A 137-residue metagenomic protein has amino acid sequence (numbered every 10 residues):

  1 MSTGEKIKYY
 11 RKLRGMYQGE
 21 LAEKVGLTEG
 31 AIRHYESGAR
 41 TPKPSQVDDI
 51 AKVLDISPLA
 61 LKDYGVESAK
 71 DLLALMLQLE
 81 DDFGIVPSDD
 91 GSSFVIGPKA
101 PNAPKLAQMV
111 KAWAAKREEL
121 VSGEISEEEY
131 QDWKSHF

Functional and structural regions predicted by a protein language model:
M1, R11-L13, T41: Short amphipathic helical patch at the helix-1/turn junction of helix-turn-helix
S2, L27, P42, Q108-A112: Alpha-helix N-cap/N′ positions at the starts of helices
E5-K24: Short basic helix-loop element that most often maps to the first helix and adjoining turn of HTH DNA-binding modules
Y9, S45-D48, K52-E124: Charged, helix-prone or intrinsically disordered regulatory segments positioned adjacent to compact structured domains
G26-P42, D63-V66: Recognition helix of helix-turn-helix/homeodomain-like DNA-binding domains that insert into the DNA major groove
E124-F137: Short, compact, well-ordered microdomains
